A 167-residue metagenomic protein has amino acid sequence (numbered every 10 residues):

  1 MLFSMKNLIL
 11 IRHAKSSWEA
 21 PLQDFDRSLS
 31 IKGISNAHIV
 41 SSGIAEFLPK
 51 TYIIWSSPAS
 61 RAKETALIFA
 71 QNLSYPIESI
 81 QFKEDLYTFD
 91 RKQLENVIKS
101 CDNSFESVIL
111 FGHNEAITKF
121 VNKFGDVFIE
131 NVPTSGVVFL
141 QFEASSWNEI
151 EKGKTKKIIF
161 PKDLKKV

Functional and structural regions predicted by a protein language model:
M1-S4: Short, Lys/Arg-enriched N-terminal segments with co-localized hydrophobic residues within the first ~10-30 amino acids
K6-L86, I117, I129-P133, V167: Active-site-proximal alpha-helix that buttresses catalytic centers in soluble enzyme cores
G43, I68, N72, S100 (+2 more regions): Active-site catalytic microenvironments for nucleophilic, acid-base chemistry
L86-D102: Short phosphate-binding loop-to-helix
K99-I109, E151-K162: A polyampholytic, Gly/Pro-enriched intrinsically disordered region
C101-I109, N114-S135: Non-DNA-binding regulatory cores of transcription-related proteins, predominantly C-terminal effector-binding
V127-P161: Domain-level recognition of soluble alpha/beta enzyme cores, biased toward histidine phosphatases/phosphomutases
